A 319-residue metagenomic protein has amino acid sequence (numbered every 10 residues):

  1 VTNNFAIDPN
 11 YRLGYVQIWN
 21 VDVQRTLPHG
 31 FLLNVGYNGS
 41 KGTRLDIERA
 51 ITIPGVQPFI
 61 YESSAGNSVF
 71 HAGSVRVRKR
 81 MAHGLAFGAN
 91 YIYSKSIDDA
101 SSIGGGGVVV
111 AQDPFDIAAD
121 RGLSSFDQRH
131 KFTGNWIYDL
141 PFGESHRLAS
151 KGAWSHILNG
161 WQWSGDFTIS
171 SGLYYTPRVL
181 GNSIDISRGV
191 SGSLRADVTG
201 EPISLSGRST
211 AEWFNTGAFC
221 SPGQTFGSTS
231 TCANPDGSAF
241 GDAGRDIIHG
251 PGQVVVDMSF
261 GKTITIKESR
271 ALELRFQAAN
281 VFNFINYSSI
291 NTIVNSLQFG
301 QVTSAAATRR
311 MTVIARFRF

Functional and structural regions predicted by a protein language model:
V1-F319: Short, solvent-exposed micro-motifs at the edges of structured domains
